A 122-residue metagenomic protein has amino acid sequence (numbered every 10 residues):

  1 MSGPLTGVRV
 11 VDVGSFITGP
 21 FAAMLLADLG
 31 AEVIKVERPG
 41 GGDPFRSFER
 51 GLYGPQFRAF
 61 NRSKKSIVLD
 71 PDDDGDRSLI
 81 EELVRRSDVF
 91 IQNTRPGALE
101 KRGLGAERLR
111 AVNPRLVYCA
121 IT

Functional and structural regions predicted by a protein language model:
M1-T122: N-terminal helix-loop segment corresponding to the beta1-alpha1 unit of nucleotide/adenylate-binding folds
